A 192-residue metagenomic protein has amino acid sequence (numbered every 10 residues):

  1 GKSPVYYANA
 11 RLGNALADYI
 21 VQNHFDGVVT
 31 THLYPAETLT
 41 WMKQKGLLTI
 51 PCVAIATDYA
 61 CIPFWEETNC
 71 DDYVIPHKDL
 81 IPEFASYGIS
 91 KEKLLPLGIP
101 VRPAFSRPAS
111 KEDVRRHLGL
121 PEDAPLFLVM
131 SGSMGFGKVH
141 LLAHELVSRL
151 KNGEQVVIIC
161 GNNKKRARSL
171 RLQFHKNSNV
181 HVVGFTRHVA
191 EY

Functional and structural regions predicted by a protein language model:
K2-G88, K93-P96: Active-site and donor-binding regions of nucleotide-sugar-utilizing enzymes
N9-A10, A54-I55, R107, K111 (+1 more regions): A conditional alpha-helix N-cap/helix-loop micro-motif detector
A36, A60-C61, I81, R102 (+3 more regions): Surface-exposed, flexible loop/turn segments at secondary-structure boundaries
T38-W41, F64, F84-S86, S106 (+3 more regions): Short glycine-/acidic-enriched loop or helix-start segments at secondary-structure transitions that form or flank
A56, H77, L97-P100, C160 (+1 more regions): Residues at the C-termini of beta-strands that transition into short coil/loop
D71-S133, K165: A nucleotide-sugar donor-handling region in carbohydrate enzymes
K111-D113, P121-Y192: Donor-nucleotide binding loops and adjacent catalytic segments primarily of GT-B fold Leloir glycosyltransferases
